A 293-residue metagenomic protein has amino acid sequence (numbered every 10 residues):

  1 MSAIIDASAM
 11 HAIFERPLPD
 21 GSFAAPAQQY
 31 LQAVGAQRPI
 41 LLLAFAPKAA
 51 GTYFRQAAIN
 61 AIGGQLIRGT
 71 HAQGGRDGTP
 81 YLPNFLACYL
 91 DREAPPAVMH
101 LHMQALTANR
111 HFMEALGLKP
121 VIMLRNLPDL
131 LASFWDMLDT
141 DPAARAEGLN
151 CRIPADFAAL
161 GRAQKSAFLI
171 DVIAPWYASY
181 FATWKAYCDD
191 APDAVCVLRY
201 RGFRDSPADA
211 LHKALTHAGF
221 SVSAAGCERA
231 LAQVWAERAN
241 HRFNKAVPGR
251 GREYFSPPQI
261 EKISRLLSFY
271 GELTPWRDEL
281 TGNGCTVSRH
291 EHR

Functional and structural regions predicted by a protein language model:
A3-D156, S166-V195, P258-E261, R265-L266 (+1 more regions): PAPS-dependent sulfotransferase catalytic domain
P47, F220, R252-Y254: Helix-turn-helix-type domain boundary/helix-start signal
I62-G64, A210-S223: Non-catalytic, well-ordered alpha-helical segments in soluble enzyme domains
G69, A225-C227: A short coil-to-beta-strand element that immediately follows conserved catalytic motifs
F168-V172, V197-R201, A246-S256: Active-site rim elements
D190-H217: Phosphate-binding beta-loop-alpha motif at adenosine-nucleotide cofactor sites
E228-P275, V287-H292: PAPS-dependent sulfotransferase catalytic core
